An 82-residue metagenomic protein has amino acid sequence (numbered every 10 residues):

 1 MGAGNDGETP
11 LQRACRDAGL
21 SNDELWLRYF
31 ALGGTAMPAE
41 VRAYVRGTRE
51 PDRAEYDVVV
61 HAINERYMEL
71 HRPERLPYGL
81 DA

Functional and structural regions predicted by a protein language model:
A3, M68-A82: Short, charged, intrinsically disordered terminal tails
N5-G7, D57, D81: S-adenosyl-L-methionine-dependent methyltransferase catalytic core, i.e., the SAM/SAH-binding region
E8-D17: Short, amphipathic alpha-helical "recognition" segments used to contact nucleic acids or chromatin
A14, L25-F30: Short alpha-helical "recognition helix" segments of helix-turn-helix
G19-L27, M37-P38, R53: Short, charged amphipathic recognition helices of the HTH superfamily and cognate SANT/SANTA-like modules
L32, T48-R49, R66: The DNA-recognition helices of helix-turn-helix-type DNA-binding domains
P38-E50: Recognition helix of helix-turn-helix/homeodomain-like DNA-binding domains that insert into the DNA major groove
A54-L70: DNA major-groove recognition helix of helix-turn-helix/homeodomain DNA-binding modules
